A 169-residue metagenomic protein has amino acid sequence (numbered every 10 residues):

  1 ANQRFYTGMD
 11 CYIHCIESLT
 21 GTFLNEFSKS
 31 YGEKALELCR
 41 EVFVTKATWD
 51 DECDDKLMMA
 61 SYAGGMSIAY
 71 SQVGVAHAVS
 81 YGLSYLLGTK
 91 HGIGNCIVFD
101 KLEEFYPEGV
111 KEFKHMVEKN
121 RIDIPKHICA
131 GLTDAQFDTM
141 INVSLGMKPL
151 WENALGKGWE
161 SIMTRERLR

Functional and structural regions predicted by a protein language model:
A1-Y6, D50-D55, G88-G92, A135 (+2 more regions): Structural motif
A1-Y70: Carboxylate- and glycine-rich phosphate/diphosphate-binding segment that chelates Mg2+/Mn2+
I13, E17, Y62, S84 (+3 more regions): Amphipathic alpha-helical core segments of compact helical bundles
L19-L24, E104-K111, E152: Short helix-capping/linker segments at secondary-structure and domain boundaries
G65-K90: Glycine-rich phosphate/pyrophosphate-binding beta-alpha loops
Y81-I122, H127, G131-A135: Catalytic phosphate/nucleotide-handling subdomain of diverse soluble enzymes
F113-R169: C-terminal charged capping/lid subdomain of soluble metabolic enzymes
